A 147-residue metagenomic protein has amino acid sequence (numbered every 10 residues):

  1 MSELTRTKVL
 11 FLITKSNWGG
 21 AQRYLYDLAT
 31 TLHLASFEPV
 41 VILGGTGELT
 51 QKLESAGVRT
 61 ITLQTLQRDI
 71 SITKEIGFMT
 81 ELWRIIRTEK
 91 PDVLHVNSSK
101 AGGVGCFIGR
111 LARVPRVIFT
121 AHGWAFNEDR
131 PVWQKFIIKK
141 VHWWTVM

Functional and structural regions predicted by a protein language model:
E3-T7, F11-K74: N-terminal strand-loop element at the rim of the active site of nucleotide-sugar-dependent glycosyltransferases
V9-L10, V93, G109-W124, H142: Active-site proximal beta-strand in glycosyltransferases
F37-V40, D92-L94, M147: Short active-site oxyanion
T73-T80, P115-R116, A125-M147: Nucleotide-sugar donor phosphate/pyrophosphate-binding loop at the beta->alpha transition of glycosyltransferases
I85-D92: Glycine-rich phosphate-binding loop signature in dinucleotide/nucleotide-binding domains
V96-G102: Short His-centered aromatic/hydrophobic patch
